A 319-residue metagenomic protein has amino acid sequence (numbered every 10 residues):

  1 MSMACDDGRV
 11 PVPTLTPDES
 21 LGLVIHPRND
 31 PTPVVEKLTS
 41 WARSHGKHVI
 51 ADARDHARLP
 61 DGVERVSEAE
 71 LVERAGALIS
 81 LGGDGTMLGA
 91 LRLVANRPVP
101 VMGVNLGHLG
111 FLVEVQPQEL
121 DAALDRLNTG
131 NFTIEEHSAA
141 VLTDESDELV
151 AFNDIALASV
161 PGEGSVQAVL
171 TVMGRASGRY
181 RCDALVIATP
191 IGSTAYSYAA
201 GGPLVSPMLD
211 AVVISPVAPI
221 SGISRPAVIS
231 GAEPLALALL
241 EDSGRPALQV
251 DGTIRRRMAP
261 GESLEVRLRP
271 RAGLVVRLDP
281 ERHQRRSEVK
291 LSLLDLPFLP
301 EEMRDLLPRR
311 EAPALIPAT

Functional and structural regions predicted by a protein language model:
S2-A77, L81, G89, Q118-T133 (+1 more regions): ATP/NTP phosphate-donor binding region
H26, I79, G83, N105 (+2 more regions): A residue-level signal for conserved active-site and pocket-lining positions in enzyme catalytic cores
H48, P98-P100: Proline-centered loop/turn at the N-terminus of a beta-strand
D84-T86, L109, I191-S193: Short glycine-rich anion-binding loops that position phosphate/pyrophosphate groups of nucleotides and phosphorylated
G89-N96, S197-G201: Short Gly/Thr/Asp-enriched flexible loops that form oxyanion-binding sites at enzyme active sites
G107-A184: Catalytic core of DAGKc-family lipid kinases
L149, L157, G162, M173-A176 (+1 more regions): ATP/nucleoside-binding phosphotransfer catalytic cores, i.e., glycine-rich phosphate-binding loops
S165, R175, R179-I223: Gly/Ser/Thr-rich active-site loops/lids in small-molecule metabolic enzymes that frequently grip phosphoryl groups
